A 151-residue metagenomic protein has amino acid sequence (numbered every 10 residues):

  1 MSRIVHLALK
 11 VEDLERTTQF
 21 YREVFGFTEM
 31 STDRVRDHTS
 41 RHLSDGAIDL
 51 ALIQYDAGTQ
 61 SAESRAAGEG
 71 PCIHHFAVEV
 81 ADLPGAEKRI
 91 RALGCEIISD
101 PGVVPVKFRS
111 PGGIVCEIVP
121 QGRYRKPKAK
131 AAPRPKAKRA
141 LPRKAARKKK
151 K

Functional and structural regions predicted by a protein language model:
S2, A8-L50, V106-K107: Core segments of cupin and vicinal oxygen chelate
R3-E12, R41-S44, E63-R89, V104-S110 (+1 more regions): Vicinal oxygen chelate
D33, A66-G68, I97: Short Gly/Pro-enriched turn/cap motifs at secondary-structure boundaries
D33, Q54-D56, P101, G122: Residues at the C-termini of beta-strands that transition into short coil/loop
D37-H38, T59-S64, R125-P127: A short, acidic/glycine-rich surface segment
G46-L50, A57-T59, L83-P84: Short, charged/polar surface micro-motifs in flexible loops or helix N-caps
A51-I53, E117: Conserved beta-strand in the GNAT
E87-K151: Vicinal oxygen chelate
